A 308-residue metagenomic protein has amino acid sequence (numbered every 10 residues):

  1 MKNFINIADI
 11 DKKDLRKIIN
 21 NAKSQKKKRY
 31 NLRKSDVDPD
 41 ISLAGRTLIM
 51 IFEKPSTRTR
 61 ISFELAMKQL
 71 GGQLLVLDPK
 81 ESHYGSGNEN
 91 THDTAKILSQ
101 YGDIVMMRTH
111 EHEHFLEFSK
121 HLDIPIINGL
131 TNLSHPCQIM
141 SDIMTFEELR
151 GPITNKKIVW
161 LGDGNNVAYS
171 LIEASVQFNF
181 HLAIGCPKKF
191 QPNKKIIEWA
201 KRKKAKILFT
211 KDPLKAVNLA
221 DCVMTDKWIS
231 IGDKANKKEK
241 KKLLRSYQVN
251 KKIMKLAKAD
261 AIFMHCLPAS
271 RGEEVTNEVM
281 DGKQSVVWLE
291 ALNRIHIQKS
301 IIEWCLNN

Functional and structural regions predicted by a protein language model:
M1-I61, L65: Positively charged, low-complexity intrinsically disordered leader regions
T47-Y101: Active-site cofactor/substrate anionic-group-binding motifs, chiefly glycine- and Lys/Arg-rich phosphate-binding loops
E53-A66, E148-D226: Glycine-rich phosphate/diphosphate-binding loop of Rossmann-like nucleotide-binding domains
L75-L98, H121, L171-A174, Q191-A205: Active-site-proximal loop->helix
G102-A174, H265: Anion-binding alpha/beta catalytic cores of soluble intermediary-metabolism enzymes, centered on
K201-E278: Rossmann-like adenosine-cofactor binding region
D260-A261, C266-N308: Adenosine-phosphate binding glycine-rich loop
